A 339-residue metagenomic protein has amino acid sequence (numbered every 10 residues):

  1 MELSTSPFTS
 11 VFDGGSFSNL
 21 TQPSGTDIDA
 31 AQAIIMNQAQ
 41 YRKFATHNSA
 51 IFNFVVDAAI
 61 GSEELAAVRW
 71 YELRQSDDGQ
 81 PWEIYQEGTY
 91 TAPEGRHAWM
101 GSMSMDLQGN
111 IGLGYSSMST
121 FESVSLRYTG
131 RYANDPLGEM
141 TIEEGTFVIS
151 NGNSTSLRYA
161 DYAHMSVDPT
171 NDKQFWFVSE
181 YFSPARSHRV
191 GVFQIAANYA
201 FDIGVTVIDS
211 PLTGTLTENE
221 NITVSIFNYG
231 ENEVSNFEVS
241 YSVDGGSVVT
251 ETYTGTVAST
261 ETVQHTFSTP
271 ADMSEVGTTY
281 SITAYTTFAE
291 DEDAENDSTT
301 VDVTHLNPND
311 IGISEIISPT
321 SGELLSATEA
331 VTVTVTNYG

Functional and structural regions predicted by a protein language model:
M1-N198: C-terminal PAP-associated
N198-G339: Extracellular/luminal regions of secreted and cell-surface proteins that mediate adhesion/ECM remodeling
